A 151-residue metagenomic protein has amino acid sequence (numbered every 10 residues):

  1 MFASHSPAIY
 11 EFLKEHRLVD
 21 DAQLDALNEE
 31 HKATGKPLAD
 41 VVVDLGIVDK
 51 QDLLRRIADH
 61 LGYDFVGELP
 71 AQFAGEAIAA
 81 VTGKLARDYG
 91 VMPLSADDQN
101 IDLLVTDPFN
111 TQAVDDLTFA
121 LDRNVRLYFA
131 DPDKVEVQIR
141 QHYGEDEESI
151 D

Functional and structural regions predicted by a protein language model:
M1-D151: N-terminal, intrinsically disordered, highly charged
